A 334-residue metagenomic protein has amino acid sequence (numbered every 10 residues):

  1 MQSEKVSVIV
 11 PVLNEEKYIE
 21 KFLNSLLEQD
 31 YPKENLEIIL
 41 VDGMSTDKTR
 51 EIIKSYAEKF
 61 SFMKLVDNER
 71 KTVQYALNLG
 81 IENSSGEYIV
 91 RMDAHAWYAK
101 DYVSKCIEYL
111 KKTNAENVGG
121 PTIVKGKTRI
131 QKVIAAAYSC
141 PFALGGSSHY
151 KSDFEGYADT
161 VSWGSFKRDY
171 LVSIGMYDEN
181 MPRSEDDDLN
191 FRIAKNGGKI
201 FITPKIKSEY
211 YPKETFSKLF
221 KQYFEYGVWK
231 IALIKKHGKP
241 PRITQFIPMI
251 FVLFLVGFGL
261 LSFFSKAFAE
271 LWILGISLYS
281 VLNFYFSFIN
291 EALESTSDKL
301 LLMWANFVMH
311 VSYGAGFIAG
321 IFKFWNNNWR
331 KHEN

Functional and structural regions predicted by a protein language model:
M1-E28: N-proximal low-complexity "stem/linker" segments adjacent to membrane-targeting elements
E4-S7, E37, D188: Cell-envelope/extracellular polymer assembly enzymes that use nucleotide-activated donors
D42-E51, R70, D93-A99: A conserved acidic beta->alpha catalytic loop
N68-S84, K105, Y157-S162: Glycine-rich, basic loop-to-helix element that forms the pyrophosphate-binding segment of sugar-nucleotide handling
I89: Short aromatic/hydrophobic "clamp" motif used to bind/position activated sugar donors
K100-K132, A136, K207, Y211: Conserved donor NDP-sugar-binding/catalytic core segment of glycosyltransferases
L110, D178-P241: Catalytic donor/gating beta->alpha subdomain of glycosyltransferases that bind UDP-sugars
I250-N327: Membrane-embedded multi-pass helical conduit in multi-pass membrane proteins, especially envelope-biosynthetic
